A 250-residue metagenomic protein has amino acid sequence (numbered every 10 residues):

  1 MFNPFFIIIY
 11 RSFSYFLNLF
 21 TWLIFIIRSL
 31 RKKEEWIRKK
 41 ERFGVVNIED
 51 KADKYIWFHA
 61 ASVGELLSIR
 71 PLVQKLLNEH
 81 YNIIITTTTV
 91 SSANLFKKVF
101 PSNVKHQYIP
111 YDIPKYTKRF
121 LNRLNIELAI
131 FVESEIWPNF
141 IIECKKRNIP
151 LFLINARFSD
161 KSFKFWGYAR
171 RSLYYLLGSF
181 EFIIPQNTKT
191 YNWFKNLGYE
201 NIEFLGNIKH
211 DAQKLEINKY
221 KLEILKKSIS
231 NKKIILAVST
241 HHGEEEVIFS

Functional and structural regions predicted by a protein language model:
F2, F6-R28: Membrane-interacting alpha-helical segments
Y15, S68, V247: Charged catalytic carboxylate motif
W22, I26-G44, I48-K219, T240-H242: Active-site and donor-binding regions of nucleotide-sugar-utilizing enzymes
K51-I56, S228-I235, E245-V247: Charged active-site motifs of nucleotide-sugar-dependent glycosyltransferases
